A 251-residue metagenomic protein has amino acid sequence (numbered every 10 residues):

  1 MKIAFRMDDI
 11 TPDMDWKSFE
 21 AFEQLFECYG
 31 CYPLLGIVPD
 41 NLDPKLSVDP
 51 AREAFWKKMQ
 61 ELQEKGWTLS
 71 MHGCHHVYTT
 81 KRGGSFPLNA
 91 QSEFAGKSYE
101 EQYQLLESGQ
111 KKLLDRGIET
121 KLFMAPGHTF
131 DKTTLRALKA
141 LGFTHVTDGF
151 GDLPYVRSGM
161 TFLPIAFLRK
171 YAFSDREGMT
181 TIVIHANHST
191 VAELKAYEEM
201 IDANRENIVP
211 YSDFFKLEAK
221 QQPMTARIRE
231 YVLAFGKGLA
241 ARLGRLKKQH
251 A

Functional and structural regions predicted by a protein language model:
M1-K65: Active-site beta->alpha N-cap acidic-glycine motif
I3-M7, P33-L35, L69-H72, T120-F123 (+2 more regions): Hydrophobic faces of well-ordered beta-strands that scaffold small-molecule active sites in alpha/beta enzyme cores
I10, V38-L42, C74-H76, F150-G151 (+3 more regions): Active-site beta-loop-alpha junctions enriched in small/polar residues
S18-F22, A51-Q60, G151-A172: Alpha-helical scaffolding within the catalytic cores of extracellular/periplasmic polymer-degrading hydrolases
F19-E23, W56-Q60, L106-Q110, L135 (+2 more regions): Generic structural signal for well-ordered alpha-helices, preferentially at hydrophobic/aromatic core positions
G30-I37, H188-A251: C-terminal domain-boundary segment and adjacent tail
V77-N89: Short, flexible, mixed-charge acidic loops at enzyme active sites
E93-P164, T190, L194-K195: Catalytic domains of cell-wall/extracellular-matrix polysaccharide-remodeling enzymes, centered on de-N-acetylation
